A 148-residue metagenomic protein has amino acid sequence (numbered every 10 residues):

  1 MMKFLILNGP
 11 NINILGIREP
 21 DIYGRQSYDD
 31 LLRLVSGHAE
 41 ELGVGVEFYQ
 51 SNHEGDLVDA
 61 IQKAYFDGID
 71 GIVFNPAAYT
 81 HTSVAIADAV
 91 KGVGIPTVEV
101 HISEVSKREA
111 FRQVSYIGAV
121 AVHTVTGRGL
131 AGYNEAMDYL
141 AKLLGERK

Functional and structural regions predicted by a protein language model:
M1-L5: Extreme N-terminal starter segment of soluble prokaryotic enzymes
I6-I12: N-terminal nucleotide-binding beta1-loop-alpha1 segment
L15-D29: Glycine- and acidic-residue-enriched helix-capping/strand-helix junction motifs
E47-G55: Short beta->alpha junction loops
D56-I72: Short, electropositive alpha-helical surface patch
G68-S106: Mid-chain, well-packed structural core segment of small domains
F111-L130: Short beta-strand elements at the ligand-binding edges of bilobed clamshell
T126-K148: A charged, well-structured terminal subsegment
